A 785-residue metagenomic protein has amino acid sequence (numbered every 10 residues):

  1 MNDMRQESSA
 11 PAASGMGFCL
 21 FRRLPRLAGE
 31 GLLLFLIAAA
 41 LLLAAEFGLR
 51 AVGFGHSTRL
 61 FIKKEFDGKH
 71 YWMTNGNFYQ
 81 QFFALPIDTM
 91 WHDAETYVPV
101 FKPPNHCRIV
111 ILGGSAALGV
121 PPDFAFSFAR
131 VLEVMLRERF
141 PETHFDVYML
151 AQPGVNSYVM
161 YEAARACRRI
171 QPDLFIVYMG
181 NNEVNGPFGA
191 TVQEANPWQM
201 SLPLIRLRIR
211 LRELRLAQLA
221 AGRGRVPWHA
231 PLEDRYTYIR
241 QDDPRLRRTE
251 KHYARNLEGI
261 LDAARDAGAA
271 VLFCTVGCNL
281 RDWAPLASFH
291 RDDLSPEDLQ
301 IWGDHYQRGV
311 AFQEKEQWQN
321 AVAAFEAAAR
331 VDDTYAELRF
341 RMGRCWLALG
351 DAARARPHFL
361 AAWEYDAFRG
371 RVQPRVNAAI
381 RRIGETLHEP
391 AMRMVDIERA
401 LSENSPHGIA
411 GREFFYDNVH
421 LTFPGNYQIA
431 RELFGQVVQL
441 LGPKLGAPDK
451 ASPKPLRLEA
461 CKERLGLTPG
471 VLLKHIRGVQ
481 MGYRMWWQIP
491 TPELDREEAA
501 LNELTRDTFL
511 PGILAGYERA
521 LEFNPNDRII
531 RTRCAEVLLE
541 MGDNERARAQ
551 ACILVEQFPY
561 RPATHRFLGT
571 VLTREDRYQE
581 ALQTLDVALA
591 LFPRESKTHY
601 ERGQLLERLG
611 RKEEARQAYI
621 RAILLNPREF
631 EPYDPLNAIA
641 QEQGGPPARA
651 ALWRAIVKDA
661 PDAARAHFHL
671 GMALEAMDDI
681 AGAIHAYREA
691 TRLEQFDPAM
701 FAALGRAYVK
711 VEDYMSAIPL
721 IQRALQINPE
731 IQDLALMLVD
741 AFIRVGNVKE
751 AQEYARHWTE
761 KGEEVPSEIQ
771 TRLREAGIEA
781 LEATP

Functional and structural regions predicted by a protein language model:
V52-F140, L401-N404: Membrane/wall-proximal cationic-aromatic binding patches
F126, G180-R382, I397-R412, Q439-N524 (+1 more regions): Serine-dependent acyl-ester chemistry module
W302, A336-E337, G370, R528-I529 (+7 more regions): Helix-start (N-cap) detector for alpha-helical repeat units in TPR-like alpha-solenoids, especially tetratricopeptide
V331, Y365, F523, Q557-F558 (+6 more regions): Structural marker of alpha-solenoid helical repeat scaffolds
R341, R533, F567, E601 (+5 more regions): Canonical tetratricopeptide repeat
